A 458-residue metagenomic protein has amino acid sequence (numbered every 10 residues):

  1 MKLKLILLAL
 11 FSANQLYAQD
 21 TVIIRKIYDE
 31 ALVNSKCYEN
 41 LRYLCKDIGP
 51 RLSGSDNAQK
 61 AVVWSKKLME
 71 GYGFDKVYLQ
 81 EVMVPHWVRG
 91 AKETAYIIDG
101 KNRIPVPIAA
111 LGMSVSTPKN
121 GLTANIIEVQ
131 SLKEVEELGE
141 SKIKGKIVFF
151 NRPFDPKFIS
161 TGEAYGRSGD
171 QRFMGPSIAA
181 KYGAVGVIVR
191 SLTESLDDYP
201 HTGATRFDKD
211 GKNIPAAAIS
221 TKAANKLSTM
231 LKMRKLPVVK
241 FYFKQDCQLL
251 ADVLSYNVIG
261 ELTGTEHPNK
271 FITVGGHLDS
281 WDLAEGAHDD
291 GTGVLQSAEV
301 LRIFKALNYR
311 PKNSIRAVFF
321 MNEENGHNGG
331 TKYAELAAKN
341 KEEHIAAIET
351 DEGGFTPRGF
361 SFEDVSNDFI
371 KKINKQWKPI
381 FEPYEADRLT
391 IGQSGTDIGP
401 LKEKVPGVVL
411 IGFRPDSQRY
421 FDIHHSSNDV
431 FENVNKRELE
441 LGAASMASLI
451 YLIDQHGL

Functional and structural regions predicted by a protein language model:
M1-T21: Bacterial Sec-dependent N-terminal signal peptides
V22-I23, I98-G100, P107-A109, M113-E140 (+2 more regions): Soluble metallo-hydrolase cores and metallopeptidase-like ectodomains found primarily in the secretory/periplasmic
V22-S55, K92, Y199-A204, D279 (+3 more regions): N-terminal capping segment at the start of a domain
I24-L32, K46-D56, V84, E93 (+10 more regions): Second-shell loop/turn segments in exported
R42, K46-I147, N151-I159: Noncatalytic luminal/extracellular "stalk/propeptide" segments of secretory-pathway proteins
E70, Q171-R172, V258, K270 (+2 more regions): Alpha-helical metal-binding/catalytic segments enriched in His/Glu/Asp
K119, A216, A224-N225, H267 (+2 more regions): Metal-dependent peptidase/peptidase-like ectodomains
I219, R302, A306, Y420-L458: His/Asp/Glu-rich mid-to-C-terminal helical/loop segments that flank catalytic regions of hydrolases
